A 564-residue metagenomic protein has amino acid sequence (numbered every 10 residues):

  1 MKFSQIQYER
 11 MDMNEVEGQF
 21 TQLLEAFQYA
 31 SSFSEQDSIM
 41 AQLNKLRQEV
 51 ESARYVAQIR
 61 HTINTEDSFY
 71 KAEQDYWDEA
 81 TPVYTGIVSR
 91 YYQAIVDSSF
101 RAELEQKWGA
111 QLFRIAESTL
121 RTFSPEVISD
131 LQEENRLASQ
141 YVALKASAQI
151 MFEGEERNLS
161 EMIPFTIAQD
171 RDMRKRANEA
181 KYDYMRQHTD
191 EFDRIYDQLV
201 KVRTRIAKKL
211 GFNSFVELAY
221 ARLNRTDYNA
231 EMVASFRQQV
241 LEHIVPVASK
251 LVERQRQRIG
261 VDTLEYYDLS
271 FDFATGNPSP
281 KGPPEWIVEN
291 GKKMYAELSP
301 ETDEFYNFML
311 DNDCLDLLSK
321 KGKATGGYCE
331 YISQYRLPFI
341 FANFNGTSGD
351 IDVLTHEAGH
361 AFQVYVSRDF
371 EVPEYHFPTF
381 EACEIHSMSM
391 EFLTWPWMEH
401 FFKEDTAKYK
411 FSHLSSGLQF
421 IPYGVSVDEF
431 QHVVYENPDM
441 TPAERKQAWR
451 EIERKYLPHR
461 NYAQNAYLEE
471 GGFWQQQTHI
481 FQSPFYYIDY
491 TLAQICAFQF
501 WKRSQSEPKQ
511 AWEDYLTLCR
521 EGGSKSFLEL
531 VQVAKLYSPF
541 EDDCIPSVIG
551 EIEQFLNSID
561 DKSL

Functional and structural regions predicted by a protein language model:
M1-N277: A well-structured
E117, L354, F362, S389 (+5 more regions): C-terminal, non-catalytic "cap/extension" segments appended to globular domains
T122-F123, K181-H188, Y228-A234, S270-P280 (+5 more regions): Glycine- and acidic
Y196-K208, F212-N213, L251-Q255, G359-D369 (+1 more regions): Long, well-ordered alpha-helical segments
A230-E231, R254, R258, L298-E301 (+4 more regions): Inter-helical turn/loop segments and adjacent helix faces that build the functional surface of alpha-helical bundle
E242-H243, S367, P378-A407, H413-S415 (+2 more regions): Post-HExxH zinc-binding segment in Zn-dependent metallohydrolases
T275-Y335, T347-S348: Auxiliary, metal-adjacent structural segments of Zn-dependent hydrolase domains
A342-S367, E384-S387, F392, F430 (+1 more regions): Active-site recognition of the HExxH zinc-binding catalytic motif
